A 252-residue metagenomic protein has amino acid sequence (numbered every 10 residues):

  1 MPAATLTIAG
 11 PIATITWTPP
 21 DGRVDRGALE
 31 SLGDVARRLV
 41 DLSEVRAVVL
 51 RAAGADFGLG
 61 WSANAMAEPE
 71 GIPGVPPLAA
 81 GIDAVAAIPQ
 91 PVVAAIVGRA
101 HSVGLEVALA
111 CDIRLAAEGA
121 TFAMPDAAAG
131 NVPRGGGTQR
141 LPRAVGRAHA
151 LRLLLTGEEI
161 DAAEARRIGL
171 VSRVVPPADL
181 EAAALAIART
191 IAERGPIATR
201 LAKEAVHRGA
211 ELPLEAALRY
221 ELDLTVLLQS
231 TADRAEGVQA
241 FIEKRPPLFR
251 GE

Functional and structural regions predicted by a protein language model:
M1, Q239-E252: Terminal low-complexity tails and localization/encapsulation signals of metabolic enzymes
M1-A53: Conserved CoA-thioester-binding segment of acyl-CoA-metabolizing enzymes
V24, E44, A52-A84, A100 (+2 more regions): Glycine- (often His-adjacent) and acidic-residue-rich active-site loop that binds/positions the CoA thioester
D83-T199, D223, T231, E236 (+1 more regions): Crotonase-fold acyl-CoA enzyme core
K203-L212: Short, charged, surface-exposed hinge/linker loops at domain edges that act as mobile lids or interdomain connectors
